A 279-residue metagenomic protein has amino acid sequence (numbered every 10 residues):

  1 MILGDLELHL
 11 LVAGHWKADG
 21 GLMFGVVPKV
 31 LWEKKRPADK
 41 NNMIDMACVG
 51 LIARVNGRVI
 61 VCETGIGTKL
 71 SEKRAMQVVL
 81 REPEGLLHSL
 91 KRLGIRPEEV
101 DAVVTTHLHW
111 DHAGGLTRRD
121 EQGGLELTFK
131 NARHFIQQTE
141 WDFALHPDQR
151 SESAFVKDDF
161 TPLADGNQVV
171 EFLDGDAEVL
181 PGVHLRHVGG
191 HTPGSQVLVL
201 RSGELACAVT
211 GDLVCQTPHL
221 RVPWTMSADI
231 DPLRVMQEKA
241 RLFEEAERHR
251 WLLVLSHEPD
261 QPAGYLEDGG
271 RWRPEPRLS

Functional and structural regions predicted by a protein language model:
I2-E7, A13-L93, V197-Q216: Conserved beta-strand hairpin/beta-sheet module of binuclear metal-dependent hydrolase folds, prominently
L3, R81-I95, E99-D101, E121 (+2 more regions): Metallo-beta-lactamase
A13-G14, T64-G67, L108, T139-E140 (+3 more regions): Active-site metal-binding loops of divalent metal-dependent hydrolases
I60-C62, V104, H134, C207-V209 (+1 more regions): Residue-level marker for buried hydrophobic side chains located in beta-strands that build the well-ordered beta-sheet
Q77-H88, R201-S279: Cap/insert and terminal regions of metallo-dependent hydrolase folds
Q77-V78, A113-G124, Y265-L266: Metal-dependent catalytic neighborhoods of phosphoester/phosphodiester hydrolases
V100-D111: Metallo-beta-lactamase
A113-G115, H184-Q196: Active-site glycine- and acidic-residue-rich loops that bind and position anionic ligands or nucleotide-like cofactors
